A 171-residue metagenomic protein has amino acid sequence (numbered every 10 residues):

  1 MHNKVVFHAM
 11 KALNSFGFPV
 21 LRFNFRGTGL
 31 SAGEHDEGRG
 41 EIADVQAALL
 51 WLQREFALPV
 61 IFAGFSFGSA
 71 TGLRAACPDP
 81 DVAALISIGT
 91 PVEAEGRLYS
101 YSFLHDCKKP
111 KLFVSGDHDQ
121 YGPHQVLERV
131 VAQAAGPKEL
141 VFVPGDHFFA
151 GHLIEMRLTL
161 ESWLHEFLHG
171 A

Functional and structural regions predicted by a protein language model:
M1-L58: Serine-hydrolase catalytic machinery in alpha/beta-hydrolase-like enzymes
G64-G72: Gly/Ala-rich beta-loop-alpha elbow adjacent to hydrolase catalytic centers
A94, D117-G122, H147-F148: Acidic catalytic loop of the alpha/beta-hydrolase fold
R97-S100, K109, G122-V131: Short alpha-helix in the alpha/beta-hydrolase fold that links the catalytic acid
D106-K108, L112-S115, D119: Short beta-strand/loop motif that positions the catalytic acidic residue of the alpha/beta-hydrolase fold
Q133-F148: Catalytic histidine neighborhood in serine/cysteine hydrolases with alpha/beta-hydrolase-type architecture
G145-R157: Catalytic histidine-centered segment of alpha/beta-hydrolase-like enzymes
